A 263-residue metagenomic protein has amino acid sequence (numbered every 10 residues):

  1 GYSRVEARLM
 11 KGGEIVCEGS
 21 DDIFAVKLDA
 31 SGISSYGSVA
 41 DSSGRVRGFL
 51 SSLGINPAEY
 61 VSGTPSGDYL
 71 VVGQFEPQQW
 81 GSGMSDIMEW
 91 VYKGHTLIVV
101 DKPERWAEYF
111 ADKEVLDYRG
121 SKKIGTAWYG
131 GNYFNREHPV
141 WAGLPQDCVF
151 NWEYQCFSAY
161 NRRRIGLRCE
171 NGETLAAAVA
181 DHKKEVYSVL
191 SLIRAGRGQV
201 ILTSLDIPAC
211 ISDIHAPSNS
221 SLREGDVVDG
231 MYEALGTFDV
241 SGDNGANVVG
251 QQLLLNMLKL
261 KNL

Functional and structural regions predicted by a protein language model:
G1-R8, C17-S34, E173-T174, D181-V189 (+1 more regions): Extracellular ligand-binding/catalytic regions of CAZymes and related secreted enzymes and adhesion modules
V5-A7, L70, L97-I98, V140 (+1 more regions): Hydrophobic beta-strand residues in large extracellular and virion-surface proteins
G13-I15: Residue-level signal for glycine
V26-K27, P57-Y60, G83-S85, Y160-R162 (+1 more regions): A generic local structural motif
G32-Y118, K183, R197, T203: Helical hinge/lid and interdomain linker segments adjacent to catalytic or ligand-binding clefts that mediate domain
N56-Y60, N171-A178: Short secondary-structure junctions
E76-S158, A195, E224-V227, V249: A glycine-rich, often tryptophan-bearing local segment used as a flexible ligand/cofactor-contacting loop or short
C148-E153, F157-R168, A177-A178, K183-S191: N-terminal cap/leader regions of alpha/beta-hydrolase-fold enzymes, predominantly small-molecule hydrolases
